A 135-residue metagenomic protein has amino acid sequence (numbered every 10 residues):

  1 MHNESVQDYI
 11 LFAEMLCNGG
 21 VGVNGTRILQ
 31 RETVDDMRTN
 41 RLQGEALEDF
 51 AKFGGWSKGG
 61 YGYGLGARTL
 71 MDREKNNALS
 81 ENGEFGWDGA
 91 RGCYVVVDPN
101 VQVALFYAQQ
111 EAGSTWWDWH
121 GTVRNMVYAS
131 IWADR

Functional and structural regions predicted by a protein language model:
M1-R135: Catalytic loop of the DD-peptidase/beta-lactamase superfamily, centered on the K-T-G motif and neighboring
